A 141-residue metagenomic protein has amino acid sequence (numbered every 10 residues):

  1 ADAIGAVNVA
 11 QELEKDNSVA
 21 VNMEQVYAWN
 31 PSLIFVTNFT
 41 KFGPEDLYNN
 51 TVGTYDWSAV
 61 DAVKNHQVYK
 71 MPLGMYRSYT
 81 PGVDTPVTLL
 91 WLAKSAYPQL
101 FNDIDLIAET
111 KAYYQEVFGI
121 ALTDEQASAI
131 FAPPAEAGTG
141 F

Functional and structural regions predicted by a protein language model:
A1, L92-A93: PAPS/PAP-binding and catalytic site of the sulfotransferase fold
A1-V83, L100-F101, I107-A112, E116-F141: Binding-cleft/active-site segments that stabilize strongly anionic ligands or cofactors
T88: A conserved mid-domain beta-alpha-beta active-site/ligand-binding segment of alpha/beta enzyme cores
A93-L100: Short, hydrophobic alpha-helical segments
